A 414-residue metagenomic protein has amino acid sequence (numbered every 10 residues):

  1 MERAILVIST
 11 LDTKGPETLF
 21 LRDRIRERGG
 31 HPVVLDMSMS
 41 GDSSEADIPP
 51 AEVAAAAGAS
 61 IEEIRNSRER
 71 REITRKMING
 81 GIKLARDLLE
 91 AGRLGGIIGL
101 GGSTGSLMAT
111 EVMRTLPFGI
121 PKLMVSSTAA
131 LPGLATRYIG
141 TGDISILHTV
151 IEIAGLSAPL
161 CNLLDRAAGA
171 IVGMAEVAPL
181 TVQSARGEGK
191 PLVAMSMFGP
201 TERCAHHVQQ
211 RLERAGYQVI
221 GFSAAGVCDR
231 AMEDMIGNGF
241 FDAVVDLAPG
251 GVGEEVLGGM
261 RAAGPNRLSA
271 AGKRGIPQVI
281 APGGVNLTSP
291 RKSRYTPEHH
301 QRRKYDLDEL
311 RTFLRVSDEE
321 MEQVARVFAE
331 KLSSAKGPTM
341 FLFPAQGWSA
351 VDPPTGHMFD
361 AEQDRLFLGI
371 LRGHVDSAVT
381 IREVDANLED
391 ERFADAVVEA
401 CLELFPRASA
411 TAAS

Functional and structural regions predicted by a protein language model:
M1-G41, G96, G105-M124: N-terminal phosphate-binding or glycine-rich loops at protein starts, especially the Walker A/P-loop of NTPases
A4, T13-P32, G259-S414: C-terminal non-catalytic interaction/assembly regions of soluble proteins
T10-P16, G95-M108, A129, A194-C204 (+5 more regions): Gly/Ser/Thr-rich loops at beta-strand to alpha-helix junctions that form or flank small-molecule/cofactor-binding
K14-R26, V33-V34, M39-A51, G187-G226 (+1 more regions): Glycine-rich phosphate/diphosphate-binding loop of Rossmann-like nucleotide-binding domains
S44-R93: Phosphate/nucleotide-donor binding subsite
R65-N66, G133-P200, Q323, R382-D385: Cap/lid and interdomain-hinge subdomains that line or gate substrate/regulatory clefts in soluble alpha/beta enzymes
G96, M108-Y138, S145-H148, I220-A224 (+1 more regions): Short, acidic/small-residue loops that bind anionic groups at enzyme active sites
G99-F118, A205-Q209, P353-D360: Short Gly/Thr/Asp-enriched flexible loops that form oxyanion-binding sites at enzyme active sites
